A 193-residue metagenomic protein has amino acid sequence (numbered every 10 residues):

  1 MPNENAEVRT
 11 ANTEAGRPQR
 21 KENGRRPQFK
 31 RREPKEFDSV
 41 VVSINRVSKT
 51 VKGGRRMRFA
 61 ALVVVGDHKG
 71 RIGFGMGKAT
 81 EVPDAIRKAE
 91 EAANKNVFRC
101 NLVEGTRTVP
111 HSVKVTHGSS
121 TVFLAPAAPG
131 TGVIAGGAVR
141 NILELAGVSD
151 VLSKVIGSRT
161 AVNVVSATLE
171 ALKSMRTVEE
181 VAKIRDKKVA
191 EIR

Functional and structural regions predicted by a protein language model:
M1-R193: Ribosome-associated RNA-binding proteins
